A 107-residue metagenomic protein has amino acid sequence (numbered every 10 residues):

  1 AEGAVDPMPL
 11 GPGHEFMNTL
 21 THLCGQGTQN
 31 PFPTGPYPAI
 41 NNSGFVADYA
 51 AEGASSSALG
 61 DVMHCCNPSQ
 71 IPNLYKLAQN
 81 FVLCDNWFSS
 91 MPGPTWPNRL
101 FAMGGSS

Functional and structural regions predicted by a protein language model:
A1-S107: N-terminal pro-sequences and low-complexity stem/linker regions of secreted or lumenal proteins
